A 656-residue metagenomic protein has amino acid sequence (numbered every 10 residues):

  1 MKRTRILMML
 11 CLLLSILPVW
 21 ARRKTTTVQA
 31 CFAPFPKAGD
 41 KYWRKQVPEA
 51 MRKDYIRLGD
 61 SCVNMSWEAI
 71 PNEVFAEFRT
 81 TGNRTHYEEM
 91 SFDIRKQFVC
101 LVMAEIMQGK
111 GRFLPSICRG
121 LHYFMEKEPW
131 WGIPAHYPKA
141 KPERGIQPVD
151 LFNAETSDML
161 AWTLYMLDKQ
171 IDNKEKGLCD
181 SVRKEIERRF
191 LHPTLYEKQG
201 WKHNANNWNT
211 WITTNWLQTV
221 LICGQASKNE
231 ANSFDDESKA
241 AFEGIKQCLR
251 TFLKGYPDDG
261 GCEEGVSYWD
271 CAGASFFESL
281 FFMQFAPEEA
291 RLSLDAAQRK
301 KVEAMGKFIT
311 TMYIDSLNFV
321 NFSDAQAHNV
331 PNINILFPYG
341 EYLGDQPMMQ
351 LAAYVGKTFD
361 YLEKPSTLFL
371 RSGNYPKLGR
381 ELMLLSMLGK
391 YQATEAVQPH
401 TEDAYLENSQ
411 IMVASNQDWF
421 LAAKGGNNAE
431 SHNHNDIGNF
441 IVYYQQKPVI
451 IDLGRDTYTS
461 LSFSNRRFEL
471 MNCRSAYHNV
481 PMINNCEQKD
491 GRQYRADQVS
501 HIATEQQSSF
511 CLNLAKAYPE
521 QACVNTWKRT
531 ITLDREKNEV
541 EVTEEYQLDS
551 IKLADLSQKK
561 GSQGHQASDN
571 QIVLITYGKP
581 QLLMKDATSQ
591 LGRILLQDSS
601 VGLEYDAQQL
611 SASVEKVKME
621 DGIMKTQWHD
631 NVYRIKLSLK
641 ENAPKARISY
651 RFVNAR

Functional and structural regions predicted by a protein language model:
M1-R23: Bacterial Sec-dependent N-terminal signal peptides
I6, W20, A325, D360-P376 (+1 more regions): CBM-like, beta-strand-rich accessory domains located in the C-terminal region of large, secreted polysaccharide-active
R22-R79: Low-complexity, Ser/Thr/Pro/Gly-enriched N-terminal "stalk/linker" regions
D40-K41, E88-D315, A325-Q326: Aromatic-lined, polymer-binding surfaces characteristic of secreted/periplasmic polysaccharide-degrading enzymes
G273-V449, W628: Carbohydrate-active enzyme catalytic cores, enriched for enzymes that act on polyanionic acidic polysaccharides
A429-E430, D456-Y458, L548-S550: Short, surface-exposed beta-strand-loop junctions and turns on beta-sheet-rich folds
I450-S462: Cytochrome P450 core scaffold surrounding the K-helix E-X-X-R motif and the conserved "meander" helix-loop region
